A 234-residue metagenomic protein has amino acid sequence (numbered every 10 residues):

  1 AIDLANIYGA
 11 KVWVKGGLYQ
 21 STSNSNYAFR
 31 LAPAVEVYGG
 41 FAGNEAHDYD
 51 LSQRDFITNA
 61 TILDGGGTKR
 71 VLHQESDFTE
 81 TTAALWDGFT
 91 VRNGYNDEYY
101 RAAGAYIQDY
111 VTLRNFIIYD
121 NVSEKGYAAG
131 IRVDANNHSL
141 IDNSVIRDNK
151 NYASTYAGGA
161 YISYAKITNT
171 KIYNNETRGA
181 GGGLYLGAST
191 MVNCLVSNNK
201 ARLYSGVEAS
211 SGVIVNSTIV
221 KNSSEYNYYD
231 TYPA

Functional and structural regions predicted by a protein language model:
D3-N6, D77: Residue-level signal for alpha-helix termini/capping positions
I7, A32, I57-T58, N136 (+1 more regions): Short, well-ordered coil/turn elements that cap or connect secondary structure elements
Y8-D50: N-terminal extracellular ligand-recognition/capping segment immediately after the signal peptide
K11, E36-G39, T82-N93, Y110-V122 (+4 more regions): Right-handed parallel beta-helix
N24-A28, A60-S76, D97-Y106, E124-D134 (+4 more regions): Extracellular beta-strand/beta-solenoid scaffold signature
V35-Y99, V122: Right-handed parallel beta-helix/beta-spiral solenoid domain characteristic of secreted/periplasmic
